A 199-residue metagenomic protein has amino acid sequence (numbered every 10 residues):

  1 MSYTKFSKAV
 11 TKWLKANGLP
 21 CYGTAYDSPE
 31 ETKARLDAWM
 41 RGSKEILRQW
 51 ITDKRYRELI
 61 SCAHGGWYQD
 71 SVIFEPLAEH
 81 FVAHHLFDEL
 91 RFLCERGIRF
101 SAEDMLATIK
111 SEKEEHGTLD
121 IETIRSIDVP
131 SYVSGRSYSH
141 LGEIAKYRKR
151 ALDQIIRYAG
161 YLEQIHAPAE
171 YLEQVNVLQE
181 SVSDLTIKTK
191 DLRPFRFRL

Functional and structural regions predicted by a protein language model:
L19-Y26, Y161-Y171: Charged, low-complexity interaction regions
P29, M40, W67-E75, S101-D104 (+1 more regions): Generic helix N-cap/helix-start motif at coil->alpha-helix transitions
A63-W67, S71-I73, G97, P130-Q154: Acidic, low-complexity, intrinsically disordered interaction modules
G66, G97-I98, L162, V182: Alpha-helical solenoid scaffolds that mediate protein-protein interactions, centered on TPR/SEL1-like repeats but also
F197-L199: Non-Sec secretion/translocation targeting segments of pathogen effectors
